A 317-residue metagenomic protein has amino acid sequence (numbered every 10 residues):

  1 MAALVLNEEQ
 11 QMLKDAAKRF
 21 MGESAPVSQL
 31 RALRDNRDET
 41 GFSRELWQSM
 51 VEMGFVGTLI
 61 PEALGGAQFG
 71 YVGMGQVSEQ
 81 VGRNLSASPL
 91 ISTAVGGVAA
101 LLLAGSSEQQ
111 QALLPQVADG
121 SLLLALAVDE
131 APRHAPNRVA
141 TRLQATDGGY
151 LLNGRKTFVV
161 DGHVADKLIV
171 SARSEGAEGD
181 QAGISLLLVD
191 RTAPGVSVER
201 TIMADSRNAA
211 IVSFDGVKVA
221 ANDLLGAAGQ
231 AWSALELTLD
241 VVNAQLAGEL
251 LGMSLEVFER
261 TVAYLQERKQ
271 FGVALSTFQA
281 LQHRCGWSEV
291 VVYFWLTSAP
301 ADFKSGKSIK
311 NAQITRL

Functional and structural regions predicted by a protein language model:
M1-I91, A112, Q116: Amphipathic, small/basic residue-rich leader segments at the start of a protein or domain
A2-E9, L13-A16, R83, V196-Y293: Glycine-rich beta->alpha junctions and the first turn(s) of the following alpha-helix
Q29-R37, V262, Q266-S276, E289-L317: C-terminal helix-coil-helix/basic helical segment that borders enzyme active sites and/or dimer interfaces and provides
S86-E108: N-terminal glycine-rich flavin-associated loop
L103-S121: A generic, well-ordered mixed alpha/beta core segment in the N-terminal half of proteins
D119-A131: A short, Trp-centered hydrophobic/proline-enriched beta-strand micro-motif
T141-A145: A structural signal for short hydrophobic beta-strand segments in well-ordered beta-sheet cores
N153-S197: A short core secondary-structure module
